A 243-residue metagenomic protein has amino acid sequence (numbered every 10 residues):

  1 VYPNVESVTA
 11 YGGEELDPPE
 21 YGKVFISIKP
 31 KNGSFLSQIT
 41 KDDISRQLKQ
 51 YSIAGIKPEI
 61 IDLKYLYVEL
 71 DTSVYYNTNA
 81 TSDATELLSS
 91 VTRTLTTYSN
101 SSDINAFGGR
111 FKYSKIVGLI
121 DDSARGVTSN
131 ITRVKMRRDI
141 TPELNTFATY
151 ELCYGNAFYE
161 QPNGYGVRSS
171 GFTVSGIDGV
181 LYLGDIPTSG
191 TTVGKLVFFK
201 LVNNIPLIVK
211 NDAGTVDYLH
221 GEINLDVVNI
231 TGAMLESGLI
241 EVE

Functional and structural regions predicted by a protein language model:
V1-D103, F107: Carbohydrate-recognition loop of C-type lectin domains
S7, S129-R133, H220, L225-V227: Extracellular/lumenal ectodomain signal focusing on beta-strand-rich modules and carbohydrate-recognition contexts
E20-V24, L66-L70, N130, A148 (+2 more regions): Residues at beta-strand starts and edge strands
G33-F35, T78-S82, D103, D122 (+3 more regions): Short beta-strands and strand-coil junctions in structured, solvent-facing domains, enriched
T85-I177, L183: An aromatic-glycine-centered, glycine-rich loop/turn in mixed alpha/beta architecture
G164-V209: Structural flexibility/helix-modulation signal
T191-V193, K200-P206, K210-E243: Surface-exposed interaction regions enriched in Ser/Thr/Asp/Glu that occur as long low-complexity tracts or repetitive
